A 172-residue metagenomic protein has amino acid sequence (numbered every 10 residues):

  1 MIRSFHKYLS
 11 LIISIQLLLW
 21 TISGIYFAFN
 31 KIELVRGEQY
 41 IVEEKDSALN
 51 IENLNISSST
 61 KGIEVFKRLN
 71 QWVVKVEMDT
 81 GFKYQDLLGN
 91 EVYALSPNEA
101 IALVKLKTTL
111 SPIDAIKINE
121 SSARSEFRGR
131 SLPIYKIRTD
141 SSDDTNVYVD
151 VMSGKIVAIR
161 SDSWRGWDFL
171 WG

Functional and structural regions predicted by a protein language model:
M1-G172: Conserved histidines in hydrophobic membrane contexts and catalytic metal-binding motifs
